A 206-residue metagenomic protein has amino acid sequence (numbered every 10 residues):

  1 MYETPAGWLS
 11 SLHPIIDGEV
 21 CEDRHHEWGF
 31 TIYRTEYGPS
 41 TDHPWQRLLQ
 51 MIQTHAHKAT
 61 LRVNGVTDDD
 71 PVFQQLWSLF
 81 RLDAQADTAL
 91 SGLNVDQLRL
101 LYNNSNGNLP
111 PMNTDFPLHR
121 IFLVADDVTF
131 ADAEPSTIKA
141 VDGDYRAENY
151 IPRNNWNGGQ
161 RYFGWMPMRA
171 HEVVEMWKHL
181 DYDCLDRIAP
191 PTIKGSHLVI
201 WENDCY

Functional and structural regions predicted by a protein language model:
M1-F163: Extended, charge-biased low-complexity segments that typically form long amphipathic alpha-helices/coiled-coils
N149-Y206: Acidic, proline/glycine-rich low-complexity IDRs
